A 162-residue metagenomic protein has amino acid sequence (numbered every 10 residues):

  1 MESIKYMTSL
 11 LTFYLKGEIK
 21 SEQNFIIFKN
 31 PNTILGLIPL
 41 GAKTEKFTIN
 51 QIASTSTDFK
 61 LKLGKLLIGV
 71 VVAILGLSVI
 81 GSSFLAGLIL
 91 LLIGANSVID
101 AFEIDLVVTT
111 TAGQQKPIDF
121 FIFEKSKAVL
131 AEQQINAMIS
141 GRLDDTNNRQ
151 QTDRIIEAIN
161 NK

Functional and structural regions predicted by a protein language model:
M1-P31, I38-K43: Anionic N-terminal interaction surfaces
T8-L10, N30-P31, F47-N50, A86-I93: Short, mixed-charge, low-aromatic patches
I26-F28, A42-K60: Phosphoinositide-dependent membrane-docking surfaces
N32-T33, K62: Coil-to-alpha-helix initiation sites in intrinsically disordered, low-complexity, charged segments
L37-G41, K65-I68, V129-L130: A short, polar/proline- and glycine-enriched secondary-structure boundary/capping micro-motif
P39-G41, T48-I49, P117-I122: Short amphipathic beta-strand/extended segments with alternating polar/hydrophobic composition
F59-E103: Alpha-helical transmembrane spans
I99-K162: Cytosol/matrix-facing juxtamembrane amphipathic, basic-hydrophobic segments adjacent to a transmembrane helix
